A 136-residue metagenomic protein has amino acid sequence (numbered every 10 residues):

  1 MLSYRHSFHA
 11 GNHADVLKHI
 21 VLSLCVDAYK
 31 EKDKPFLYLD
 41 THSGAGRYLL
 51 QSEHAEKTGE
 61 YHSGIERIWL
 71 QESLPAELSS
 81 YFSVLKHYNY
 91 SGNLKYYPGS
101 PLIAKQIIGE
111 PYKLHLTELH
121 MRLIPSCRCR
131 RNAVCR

Functional and structural regions predicted by a protein language model:
M1-D33, L49-S63: Class I SAM-dependent methyltransferase Rossmann-like catalytic core, especially the SAM/SAH-binding loop
G11, T41-S43: Glycine-rich His-Gly loop
K18, D40, E118: Acidic active-site catalytic centers that drive phospho-/nucleotidyl reactions and related ester hydrolyses
K32-D40: Gly/serine-rich nucleotide phosphate-binding loop at the start of the catalytic core of nucleotide/ADP-ribose-handling
F36-L37, A45-R136: Class I S-adenosyl-L-methionine-dependent methyltransferase module
